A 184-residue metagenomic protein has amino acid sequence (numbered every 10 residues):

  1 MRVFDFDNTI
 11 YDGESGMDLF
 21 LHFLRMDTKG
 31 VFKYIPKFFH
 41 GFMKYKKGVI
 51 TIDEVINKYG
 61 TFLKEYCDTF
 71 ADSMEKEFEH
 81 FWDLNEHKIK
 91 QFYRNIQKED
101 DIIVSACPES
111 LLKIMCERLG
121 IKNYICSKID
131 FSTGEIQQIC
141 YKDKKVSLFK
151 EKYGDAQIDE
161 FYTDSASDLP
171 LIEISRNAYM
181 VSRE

Functional and structural regions predicted by a protein language model:
M1-K47: Active-site neighborhood of HAD-like aspartate-dependent phosphohydrolases
D12-G13, T28, F62-Y66, W82-E86 (+1 more regions): Short hydrophobic/aromatic-rich motifs at helix boundaries and adjacent loops
D12-M17, G30-K33, Y45-D53, C67-D72 (+2 more regions): Short, mixed-charge, low-aromatic patches
Y34, F38, A71-E75, R94-N95 (+1 more regions): Generic signal for short, ordered secondary-structure residues within or immediately flanking folded domains
H40-C67, C116-L119, N123-Y124: Short, compositionally biased "basic patch" segments
D53-K90: Metal-dependent phosphoesterase signature
H80-E184: C-terminal cap/substrate-recognition subdomain and adjoining C-terminal extension of metal-dependent phosphatase-like
